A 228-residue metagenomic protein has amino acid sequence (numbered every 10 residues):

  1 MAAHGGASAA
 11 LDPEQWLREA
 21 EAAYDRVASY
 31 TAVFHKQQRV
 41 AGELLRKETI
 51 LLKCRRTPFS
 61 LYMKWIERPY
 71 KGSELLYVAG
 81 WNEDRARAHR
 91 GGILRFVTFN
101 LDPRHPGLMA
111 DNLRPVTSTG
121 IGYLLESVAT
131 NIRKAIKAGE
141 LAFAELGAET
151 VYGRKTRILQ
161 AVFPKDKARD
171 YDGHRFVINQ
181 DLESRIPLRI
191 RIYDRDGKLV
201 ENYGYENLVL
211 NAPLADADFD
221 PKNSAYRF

Functional and structural regions predicted by a protein language model:
A2-K47, K53-F59, E67-P69, E140-A144 (+2 more regions): N-terminal leader/targeting segments and the immediate start of mature chains
G6, D12, L94-F96, D181: N-terminal functional modules and adjacent low-complexity/disordered segments of proteins
A10-L11, R39-A41, A86-R87, P106-F228: Gly/Pro-enriched, hydrophobic low-complexity segments that function as extracytoplasmic propeptides/linkers
D25-S29, K47-T49, P58-S60, Y70 (+6 more regions): Extracytoplasmic
E43, I50-Y123, K198-E201: An acidic-aromatic
